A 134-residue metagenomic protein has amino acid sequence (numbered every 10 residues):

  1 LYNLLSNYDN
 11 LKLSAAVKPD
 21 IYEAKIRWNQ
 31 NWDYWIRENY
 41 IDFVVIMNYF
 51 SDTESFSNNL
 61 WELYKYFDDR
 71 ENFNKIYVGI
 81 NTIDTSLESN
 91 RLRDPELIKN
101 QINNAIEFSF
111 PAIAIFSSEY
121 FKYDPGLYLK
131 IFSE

Functional and structural regions predicted by a protein language model:
L1-W28, N74-D84: Aromatic-lined carbohydrate-recognition surfaces of secreted/lumenal glycan-active proteins
N3-N7, Y34, N104: Alpha-helical scaffold elements within enzyme catalytic domains, especially in hydrolases
L11-N59: Substrate-binding cleft/loops of secretory-pathway carbohydrate-active enzymes
R37-S57, L63-E134: Substrate-binding cleft of secreted/luminal carbohydrate-active enzymes
